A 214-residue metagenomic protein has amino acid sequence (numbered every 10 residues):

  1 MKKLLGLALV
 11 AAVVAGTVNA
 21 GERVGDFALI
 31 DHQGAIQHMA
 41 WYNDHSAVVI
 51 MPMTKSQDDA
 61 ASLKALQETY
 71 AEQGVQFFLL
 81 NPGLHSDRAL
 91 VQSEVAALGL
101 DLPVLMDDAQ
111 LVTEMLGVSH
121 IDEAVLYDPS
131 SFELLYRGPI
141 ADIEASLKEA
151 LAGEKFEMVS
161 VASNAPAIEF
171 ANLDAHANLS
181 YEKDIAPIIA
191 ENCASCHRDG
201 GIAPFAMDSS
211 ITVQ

Functional and structural regions predicted by a protein language model:
V18-A40, D58, E182: N-terminal "domain-start" segment that seeds a small globular fold
G25, E94-D128, L134: Short, internal strand/loop/helix patches that form the active-site neighborhood or redox-interaction surface
W41-D59, A186: Short active-site neighborhood of thiol/selenol oxidoreductases, capturing the structured segment around
D58-L98, D108-E114: Structural microenvironment flanking redox-active thiols in thiol-disulfide oxidoreductases
A124, I189-G200: The canonical Cys-X-X-Cys-His
P129-L151: Non-catalytic, surface beta->alpha helical segment in thiol-disulfide oxidoreductase systems
L135-A141, G201-Q214: Gly/Gly-Pro-rich "capping" loops immediately C-terminal to redox-active cysteine motifs in periplasmic/lumenal
F170-P187: Electrostatic cytochrome c docking/interface patches
